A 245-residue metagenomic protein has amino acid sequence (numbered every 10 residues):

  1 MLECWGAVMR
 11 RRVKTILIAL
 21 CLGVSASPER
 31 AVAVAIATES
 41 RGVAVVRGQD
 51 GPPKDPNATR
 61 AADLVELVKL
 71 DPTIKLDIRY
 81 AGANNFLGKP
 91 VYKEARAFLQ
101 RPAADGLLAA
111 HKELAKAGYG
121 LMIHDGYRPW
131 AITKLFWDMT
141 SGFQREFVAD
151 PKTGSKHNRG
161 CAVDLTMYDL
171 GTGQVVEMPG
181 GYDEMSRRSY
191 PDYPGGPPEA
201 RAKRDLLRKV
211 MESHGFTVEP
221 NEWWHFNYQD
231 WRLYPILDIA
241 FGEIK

Functional and structural regions predicted by a protein language model:
K14-S25: Bacterial N-terminal signal peptides
S27-V32: Sec/Tat signal peptide C-region and signal peptidase I cleavage site
A33-G126, M139-N221, D230-K245: Extracytoplasmic cell-surface/polysaccharide-interacting catalytic and binding patches
P129: Segments that shape or occlude catalytic/ligand-binding pockets
I132: Short, well-ordered surface patches within globular domains
F226: Conserved metal-phosphate-binding beta-hairpin within the catalytic cores of diverse ATP-dependent phosphoryl-transfer
